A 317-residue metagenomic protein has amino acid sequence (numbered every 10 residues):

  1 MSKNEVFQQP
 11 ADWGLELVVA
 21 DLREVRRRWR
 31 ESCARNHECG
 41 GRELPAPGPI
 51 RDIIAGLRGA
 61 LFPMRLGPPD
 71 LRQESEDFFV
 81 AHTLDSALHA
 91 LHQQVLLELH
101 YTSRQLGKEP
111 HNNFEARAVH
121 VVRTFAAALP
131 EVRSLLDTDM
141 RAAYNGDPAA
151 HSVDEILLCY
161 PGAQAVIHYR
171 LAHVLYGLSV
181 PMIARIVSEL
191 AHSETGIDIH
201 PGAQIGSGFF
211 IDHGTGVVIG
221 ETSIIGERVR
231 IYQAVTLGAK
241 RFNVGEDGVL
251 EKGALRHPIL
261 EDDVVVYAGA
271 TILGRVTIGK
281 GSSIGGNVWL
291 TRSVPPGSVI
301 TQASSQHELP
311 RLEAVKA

Functional and structural regions predicted by a protein language model:
M1-I186, V315-A317: Terminal amphipathic alpha-helical/low-complexity segments used for targeting or macromolecular assembly
A191-E308, L312: Structural signal for interior beta-strand "rungs" in well-ordered beta-sheet cores of soluble enzyme domains
